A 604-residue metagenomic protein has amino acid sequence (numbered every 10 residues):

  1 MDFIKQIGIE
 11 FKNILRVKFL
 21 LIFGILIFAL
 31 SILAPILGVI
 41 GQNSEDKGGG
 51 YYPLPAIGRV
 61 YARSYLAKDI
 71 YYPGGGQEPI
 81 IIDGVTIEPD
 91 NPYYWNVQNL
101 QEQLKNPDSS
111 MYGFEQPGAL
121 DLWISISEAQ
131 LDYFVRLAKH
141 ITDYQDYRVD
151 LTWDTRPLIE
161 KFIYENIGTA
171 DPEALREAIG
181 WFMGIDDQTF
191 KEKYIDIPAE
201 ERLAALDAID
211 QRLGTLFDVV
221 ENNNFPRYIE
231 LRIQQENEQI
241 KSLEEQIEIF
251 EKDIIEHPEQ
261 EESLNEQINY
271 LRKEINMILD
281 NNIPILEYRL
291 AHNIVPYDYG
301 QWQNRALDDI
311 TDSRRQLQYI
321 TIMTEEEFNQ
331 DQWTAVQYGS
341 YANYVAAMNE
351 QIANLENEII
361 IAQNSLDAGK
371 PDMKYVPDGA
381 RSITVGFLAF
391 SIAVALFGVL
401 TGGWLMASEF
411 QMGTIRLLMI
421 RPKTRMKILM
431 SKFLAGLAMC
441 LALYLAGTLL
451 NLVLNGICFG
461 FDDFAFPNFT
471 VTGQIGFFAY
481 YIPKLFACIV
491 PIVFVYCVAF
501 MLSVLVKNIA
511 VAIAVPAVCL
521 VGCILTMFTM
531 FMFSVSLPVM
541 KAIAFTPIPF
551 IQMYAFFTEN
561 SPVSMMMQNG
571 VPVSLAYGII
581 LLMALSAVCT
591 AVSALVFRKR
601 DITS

Functional and structural regions predicted by a protein language model:
M1-I27: Aromatic- and glycine-rich beta-strand/loop motifs that create alpha-glucan
D2, T424-R425: Short coil/turn motifs that cap or connect alpha-helices
I4, I492, S561-S604: Alpha-helical transmembrane segments of multi-pass membrane transporters/translocases
I27-S31, G436, A517-V521, S586: Residue-level recognition of pore/gate-forming positions within transmembrane alpha-helices of multi-pass
A29-T155, I159-F162, D171, A205 (+12 more regions): Secretory targeting signals
L33-N43, I509-P547: Transmembrane helix segments
G402-M419, R425: Transmembrane helix boundary and interhelical loop/hinge segments in multi-pass membrane proteins
V535-M565: Short hydrophobic, aromatic-rich alpha-helical segments embedded in or entering the lipid bilayer of multi-pass
